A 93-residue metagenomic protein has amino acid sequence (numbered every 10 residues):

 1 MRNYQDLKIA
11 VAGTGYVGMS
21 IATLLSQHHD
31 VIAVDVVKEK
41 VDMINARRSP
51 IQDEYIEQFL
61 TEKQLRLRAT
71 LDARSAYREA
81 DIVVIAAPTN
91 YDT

Functional and structural regions predicted by a protein language model:
M1-T93: Structural/interface elements that position substrates and couple domains in central-metabolism enzymes
